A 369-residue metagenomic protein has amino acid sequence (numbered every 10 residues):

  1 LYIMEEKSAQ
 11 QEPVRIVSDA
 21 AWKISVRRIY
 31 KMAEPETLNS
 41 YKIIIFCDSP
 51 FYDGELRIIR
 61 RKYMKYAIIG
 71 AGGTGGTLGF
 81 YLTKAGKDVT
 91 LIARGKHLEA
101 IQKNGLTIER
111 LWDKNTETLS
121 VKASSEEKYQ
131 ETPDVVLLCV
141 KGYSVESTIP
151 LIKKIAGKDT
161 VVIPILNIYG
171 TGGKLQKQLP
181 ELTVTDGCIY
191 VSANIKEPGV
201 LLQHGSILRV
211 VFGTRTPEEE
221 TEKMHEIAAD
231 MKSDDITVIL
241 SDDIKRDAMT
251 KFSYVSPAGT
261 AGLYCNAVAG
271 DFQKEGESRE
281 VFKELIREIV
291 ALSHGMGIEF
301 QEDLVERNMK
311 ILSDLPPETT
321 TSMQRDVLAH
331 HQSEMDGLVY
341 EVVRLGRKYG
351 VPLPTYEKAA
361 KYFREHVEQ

Functional and structural regions predicted by a protein language model:
Q11-P13, P35, L56: Cationic, low-complexity basic patches in intrinsically disordered or flexible, solvent-exposed regions
K42-Y63: Short, Lys/Arg-enriched N-terminal segments with co-localized hydrophobic residues within the first ~10-30 amino acids
Y52-E55, S233, K283-Q369: NAD(P)-dependent Rossmann-like dehydrogenase/reductase catalytic/cofactor-binding core
M64-K114: NAD(P)+-binding Rossmann beta1-loop-alpha1 motif at the extreme N-terminus of oxidoreductases
N115-V200: Rossmann-like NAD(P)(H) cofactor-binding subdomain of soluble oxidoreductases
E131, L166-T250: Rossmann-fold dinucleotide-binding core
K245-Q273, E277-V290, P316: Active-site-proximal catalytic alpha-helix in oxidoreductases
